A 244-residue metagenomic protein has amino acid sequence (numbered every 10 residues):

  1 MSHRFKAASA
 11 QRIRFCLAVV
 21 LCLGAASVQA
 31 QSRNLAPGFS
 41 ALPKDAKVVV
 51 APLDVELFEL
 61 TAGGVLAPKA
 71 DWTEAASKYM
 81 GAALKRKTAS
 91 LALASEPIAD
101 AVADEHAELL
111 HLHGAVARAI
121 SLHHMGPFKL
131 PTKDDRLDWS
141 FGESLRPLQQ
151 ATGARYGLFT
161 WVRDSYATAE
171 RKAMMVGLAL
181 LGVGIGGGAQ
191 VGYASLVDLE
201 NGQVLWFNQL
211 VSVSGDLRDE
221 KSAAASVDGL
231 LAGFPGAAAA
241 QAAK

Functional and structural regions predicted by a protein language model:
M1-Q11: N-terminal secretory signal peptides that target proteins for export/translocation
S2-H3, A25, Q241: Long, low-complexity, intrinsically disordered N-terminal extensions of eukaryotic proteins, enriched
R4, A75-T88, G187-V204: A short, hydrophobic secondary-structure junction motif
A8, A26-V28: Intrinsic low-complexity/disordered segments
R14-A25: Bacterial N-terminal signal peptides
A30-L60, F141, L145-R155, W161-K244: C-terminal/domain-edge helix-coil "capping" segments
G63-R163, F207-Q209: N-terminal segment of the mature soluble domain
